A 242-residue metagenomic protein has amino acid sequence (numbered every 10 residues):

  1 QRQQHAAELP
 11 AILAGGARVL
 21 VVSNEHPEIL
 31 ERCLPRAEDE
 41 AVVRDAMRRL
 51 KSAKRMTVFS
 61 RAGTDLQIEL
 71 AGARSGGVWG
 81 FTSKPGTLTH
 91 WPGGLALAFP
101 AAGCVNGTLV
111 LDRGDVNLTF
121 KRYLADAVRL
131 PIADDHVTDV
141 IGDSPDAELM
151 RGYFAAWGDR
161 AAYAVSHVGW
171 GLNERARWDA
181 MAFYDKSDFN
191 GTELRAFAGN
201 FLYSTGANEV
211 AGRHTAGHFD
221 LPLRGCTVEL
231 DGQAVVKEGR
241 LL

Functional and structural regions predicted by a protein language model:
Q1-A133, E148, D159, C226-L242: Active-site bordering "gate/hinge" segments that shape substrate access to catalytic or cofactor-binding pockets
R74, H136, E174, E209: Short loop/turn segments at secondary-structure transitions that flank enzyme active sites
Y123, D139-G206: Dual-mode signal for accessory low-complexity, basic/Gly-rich regions
P131-I141: Short N-terminal mixed-charge amphipathic segments
S187-V236: Internal helix-turn-beta structural module
